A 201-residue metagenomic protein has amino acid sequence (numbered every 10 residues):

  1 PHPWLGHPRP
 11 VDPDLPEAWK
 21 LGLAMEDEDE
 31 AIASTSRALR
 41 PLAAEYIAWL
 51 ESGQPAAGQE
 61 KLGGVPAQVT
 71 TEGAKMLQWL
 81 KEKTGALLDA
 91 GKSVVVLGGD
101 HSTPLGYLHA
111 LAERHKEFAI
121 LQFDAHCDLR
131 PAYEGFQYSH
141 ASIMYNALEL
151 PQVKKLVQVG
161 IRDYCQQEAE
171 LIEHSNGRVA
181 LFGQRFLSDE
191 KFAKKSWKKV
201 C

Functional and structural regions predicted by a protein language model:
P1-C201: Conserved alpha-helical scaffold segments that buttress catalytic/binding sites
